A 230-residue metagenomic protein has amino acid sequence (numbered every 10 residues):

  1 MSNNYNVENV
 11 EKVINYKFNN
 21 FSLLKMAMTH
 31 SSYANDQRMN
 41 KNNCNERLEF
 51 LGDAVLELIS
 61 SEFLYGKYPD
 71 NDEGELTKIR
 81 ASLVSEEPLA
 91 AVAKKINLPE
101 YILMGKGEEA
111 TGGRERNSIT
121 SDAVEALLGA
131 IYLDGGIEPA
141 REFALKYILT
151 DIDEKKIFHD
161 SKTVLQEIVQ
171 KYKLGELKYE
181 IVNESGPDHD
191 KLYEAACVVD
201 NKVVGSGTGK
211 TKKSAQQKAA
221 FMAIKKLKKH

Functional and structural regions predicted by a protein language model:
M1-H230: Double-stranded RNA-binding/processing signature
